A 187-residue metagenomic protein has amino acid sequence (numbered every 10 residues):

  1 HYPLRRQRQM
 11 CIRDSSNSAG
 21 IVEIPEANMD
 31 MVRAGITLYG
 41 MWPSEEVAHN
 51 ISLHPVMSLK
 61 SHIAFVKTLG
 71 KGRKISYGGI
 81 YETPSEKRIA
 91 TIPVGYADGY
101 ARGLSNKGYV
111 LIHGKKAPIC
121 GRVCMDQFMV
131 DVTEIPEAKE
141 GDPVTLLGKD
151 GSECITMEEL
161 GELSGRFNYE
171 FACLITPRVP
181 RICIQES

Functional and structural regions predicted by a protein language model:
H1-I12: Single conserved hydrophobic/aromatic residue that forms the stacking wall/gate of nucleotide- or nucleobase-binding
C11, P55, E159-L163: Catalytic cores of large soluble enzymes that bind and process phosphate-bearing ligands
R13-D14, M31: Structural preference for beta-strand elements that scaffold enzyme active sites
D14, S18-G20, Q185-E186: Short, conserved loop-to-beta-strand elements that form functional interface hotspots
N17, G35, I63, G114 (+1 more regions): Conserved, mostly hydrophobic/aromatic
A19, L38, D150: Flexible, active-site-proximal loop/turn residues at the rims of small-molecule/cofactor binding pockets and catalytic
V22-N106: Active-site loop ensemble at the mouth of alpha/beta enzyme cores that anchors a bound cofactor
T68-S187: C-terminal accessory subdomain/extension
